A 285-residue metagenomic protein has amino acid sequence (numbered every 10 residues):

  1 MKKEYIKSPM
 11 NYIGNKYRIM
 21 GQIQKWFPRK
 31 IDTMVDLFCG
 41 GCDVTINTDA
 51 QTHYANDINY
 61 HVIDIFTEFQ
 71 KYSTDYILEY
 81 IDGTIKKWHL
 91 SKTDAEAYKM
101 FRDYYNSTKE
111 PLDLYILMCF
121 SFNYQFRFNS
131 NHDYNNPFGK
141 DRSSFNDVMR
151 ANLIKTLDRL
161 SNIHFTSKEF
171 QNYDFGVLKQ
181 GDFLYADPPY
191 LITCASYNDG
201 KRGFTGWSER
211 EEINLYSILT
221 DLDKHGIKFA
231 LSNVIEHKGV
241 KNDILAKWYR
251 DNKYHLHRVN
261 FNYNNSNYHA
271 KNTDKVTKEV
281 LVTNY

Functional and structural regions predicted by a protein language model:
K2-I19, K25, R29, T74-Y185 (+2 more regions): SAM-dependent nucleic-acid methyltransferase catalytic core
W26-K86: Conserved S-adenosyl-L-methionine
V35, N56, K168, A186-P188 (+1 more regions): Active-site flanking residues adjacent to catalytic metal/cofactor-binding acidic residues
C39, Y60, N172, Y190 (+1 more regions): Short, glycine/acidic-enriched loop or turn micro-motifs at the edges of active sites
I46-T48, I65, G176-V177, C194-D199 (+1 more regions): A short acidic (Asp/Glu
N198-E209: Short helix/strand-bridging catalytic loops that position acidic/His residues to coordinate divalent metals and engage
E209-Y285: Long, positively charged, glycine-interspersed low-complexity recognition regions
